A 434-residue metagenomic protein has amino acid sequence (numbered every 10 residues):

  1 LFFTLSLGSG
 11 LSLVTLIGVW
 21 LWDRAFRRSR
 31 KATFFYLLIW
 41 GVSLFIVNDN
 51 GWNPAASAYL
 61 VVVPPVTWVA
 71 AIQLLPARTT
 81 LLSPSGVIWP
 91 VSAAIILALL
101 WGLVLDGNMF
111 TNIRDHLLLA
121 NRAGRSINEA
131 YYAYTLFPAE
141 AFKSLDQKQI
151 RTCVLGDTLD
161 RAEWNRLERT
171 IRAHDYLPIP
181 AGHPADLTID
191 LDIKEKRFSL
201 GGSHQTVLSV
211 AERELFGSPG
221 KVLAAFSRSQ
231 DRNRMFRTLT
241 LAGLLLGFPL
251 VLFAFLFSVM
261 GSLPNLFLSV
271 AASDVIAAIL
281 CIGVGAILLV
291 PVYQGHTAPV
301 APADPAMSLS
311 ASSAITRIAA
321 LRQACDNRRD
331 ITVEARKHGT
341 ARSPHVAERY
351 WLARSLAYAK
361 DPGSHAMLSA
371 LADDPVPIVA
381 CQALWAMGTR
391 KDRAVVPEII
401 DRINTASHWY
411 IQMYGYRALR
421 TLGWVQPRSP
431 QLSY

Functional and structural regions predicted by a protein language model:
F2-V14, D23-R78, A224-S262: Membrane-embedded alpha-helical segments of integral membrane proteins
S83-M109, L266-G295: Internal/C-terminal transmembrane anchor helices
N108-A133, G295-A314: Alpha-helical transmembrane signal-anchor/signal-peptide segments
A139-D175: Short, charged N-terminal beta->alpha structural module
H174-L187, L191: Short acidic low-complexity segments
T188-K221: Amphipathic beta-strand/beta-sheet edge segments enriched in Tyr/Trp
P291-G295, A306-R329, A347-D361, M367-A370 (+3 more regions): Structural detector for internal amphipathic alpha-helices that build alpha-solenoid repeat scaffolds
D304-S312, E334-P344, M367-P375, E398-S407 (+1 more regions): Alpha-solenoid HEAT/Armadillo-like helical repeat scaffolds in large eukaryotic proteins
